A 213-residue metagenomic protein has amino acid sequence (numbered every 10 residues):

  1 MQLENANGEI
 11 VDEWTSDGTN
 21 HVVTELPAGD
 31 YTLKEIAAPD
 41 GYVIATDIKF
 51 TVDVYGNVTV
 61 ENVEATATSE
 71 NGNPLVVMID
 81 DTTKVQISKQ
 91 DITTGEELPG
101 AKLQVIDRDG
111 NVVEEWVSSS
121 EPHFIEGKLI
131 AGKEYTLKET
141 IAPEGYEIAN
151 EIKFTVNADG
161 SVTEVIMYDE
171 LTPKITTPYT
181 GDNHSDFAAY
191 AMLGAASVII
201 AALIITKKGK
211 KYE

Functional and structural regions predicted by a protein language model:
M1-E213: Solvent-exposed loop/turn and edge beta-strand elements of beta-rich ligand-binding domains
